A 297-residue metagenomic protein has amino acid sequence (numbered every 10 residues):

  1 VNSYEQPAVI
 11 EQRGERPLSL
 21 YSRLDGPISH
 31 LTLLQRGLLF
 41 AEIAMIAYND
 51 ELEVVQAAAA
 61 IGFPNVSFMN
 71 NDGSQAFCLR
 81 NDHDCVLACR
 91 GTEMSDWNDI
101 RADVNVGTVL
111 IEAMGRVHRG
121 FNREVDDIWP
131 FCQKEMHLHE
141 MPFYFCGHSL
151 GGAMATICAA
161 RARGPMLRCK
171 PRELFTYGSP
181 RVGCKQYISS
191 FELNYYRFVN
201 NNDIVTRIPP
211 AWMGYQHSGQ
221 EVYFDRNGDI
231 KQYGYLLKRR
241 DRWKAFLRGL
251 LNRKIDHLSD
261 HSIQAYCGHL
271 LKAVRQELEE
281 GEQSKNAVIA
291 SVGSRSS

Functional and structural regions predicted by a protein language model:
V1-C146, L150-S297: Non-catalytic, mobile gating and regulatory segments of ester bond hydrolases
